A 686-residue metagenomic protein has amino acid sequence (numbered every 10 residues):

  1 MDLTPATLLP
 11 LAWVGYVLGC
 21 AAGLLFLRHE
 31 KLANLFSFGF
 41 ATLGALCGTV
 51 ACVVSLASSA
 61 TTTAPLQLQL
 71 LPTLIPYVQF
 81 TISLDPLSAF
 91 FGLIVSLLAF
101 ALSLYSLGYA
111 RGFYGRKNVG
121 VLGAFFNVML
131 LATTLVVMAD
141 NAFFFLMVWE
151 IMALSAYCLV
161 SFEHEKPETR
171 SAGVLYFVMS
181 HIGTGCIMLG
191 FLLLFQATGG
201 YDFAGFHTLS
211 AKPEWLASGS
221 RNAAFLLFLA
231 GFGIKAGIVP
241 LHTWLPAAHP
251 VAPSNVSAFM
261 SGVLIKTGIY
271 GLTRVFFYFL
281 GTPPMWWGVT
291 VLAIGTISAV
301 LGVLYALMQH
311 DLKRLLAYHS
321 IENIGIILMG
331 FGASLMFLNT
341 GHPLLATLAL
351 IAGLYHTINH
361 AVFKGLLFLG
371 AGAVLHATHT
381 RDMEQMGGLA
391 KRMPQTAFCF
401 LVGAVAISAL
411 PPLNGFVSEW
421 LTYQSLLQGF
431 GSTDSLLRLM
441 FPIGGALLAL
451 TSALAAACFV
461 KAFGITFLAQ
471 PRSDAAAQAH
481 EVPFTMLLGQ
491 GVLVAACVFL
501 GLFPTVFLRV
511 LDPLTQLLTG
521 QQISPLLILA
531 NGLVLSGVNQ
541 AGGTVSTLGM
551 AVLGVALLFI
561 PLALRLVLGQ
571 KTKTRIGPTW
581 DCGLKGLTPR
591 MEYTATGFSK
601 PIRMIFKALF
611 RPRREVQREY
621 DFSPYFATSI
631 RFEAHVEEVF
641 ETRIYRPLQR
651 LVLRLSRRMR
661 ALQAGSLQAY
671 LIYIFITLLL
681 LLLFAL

Functional and structural regions predicted by a protein language model:
M1-P10, A21-A124, A197-W215, R575-G577: Transmembrane helix-loop-helix hairpins at membrane boundaries of multipass inner-membrane proteins
D2-T7, T81-S88, N141-F143, A211-S218 (+2 more regions): Interfacial loop-to-helix junctions that mark the boundaries of transmembrane helices in multi-pass membrane
C20-L24, L104, V303, A462 (+2 more regions): Alpha-helical transmembrane segments
G39-L56, H181-L192, F400-P412, G489-P513: Hydrophobic alpha-helical membrane-insertion segments
T62-P76, D202-P213, L421-D434, V506-A541: Membrane-interfacial helical/loop segments at transmembrane boundaries in membrane proteins
T81-S96, L216-F232, L436-S452, A530-F559: Hydrophobic alpha-helical transmembrane segments
A101-F145, Y157-E481: Hydrophobic transmembrane alpha-helices and their helix-loop junctions in integral membrane proteins
V506-A556, L564-L686: Aromatic-capped, Gly/Pro-kinked transmembrane alpha-helices
